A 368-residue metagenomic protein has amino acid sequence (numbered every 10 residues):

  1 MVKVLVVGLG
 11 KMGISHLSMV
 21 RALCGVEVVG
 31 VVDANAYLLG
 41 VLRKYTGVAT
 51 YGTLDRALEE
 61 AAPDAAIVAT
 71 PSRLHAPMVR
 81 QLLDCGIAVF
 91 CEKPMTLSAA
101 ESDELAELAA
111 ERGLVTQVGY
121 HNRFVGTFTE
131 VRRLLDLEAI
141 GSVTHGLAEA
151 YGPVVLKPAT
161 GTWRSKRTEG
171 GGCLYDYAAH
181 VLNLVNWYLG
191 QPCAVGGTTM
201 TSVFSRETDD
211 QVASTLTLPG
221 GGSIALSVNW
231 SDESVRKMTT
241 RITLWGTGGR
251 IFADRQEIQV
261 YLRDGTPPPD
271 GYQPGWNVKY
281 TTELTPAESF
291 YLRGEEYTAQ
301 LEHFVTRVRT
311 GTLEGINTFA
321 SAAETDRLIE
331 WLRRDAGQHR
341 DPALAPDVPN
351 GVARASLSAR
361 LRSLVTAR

Functional and structural regions predicted by a protein language model:
M1-Y45, L361-L364: N-terminal Rossmann-like dinucleotide-binding module
C24, Y45-G47, C85, Y188: Short, structured coil segments at secondary-structure junctions
G30, A65, H145: Short, Asp-centered acidic motifs that coordinate Mg2+ and/or phosphate in catalytic or ligand-binding sites
V48-L54: Conserved SAM-binding strand-loop segment of SAM-dependent methyltransferases
L58-E60, A65, P71-S72, A76-R123: Beta-strand-loop-alpha-helix segment that lines the small-molecule cofactor/substrate pocket of alpha/beta enzymes
A65-V68, S289-Y291, E296-R368: C-terminal helix-rich "cap/oligomerization" subdomain common to oxidoreductases
N122-S205: Predominantly a Rossmann-like dinucleotide-binding segment in NAD(P)-dependent oxidoreductases
F204-E207, G222-A299, G315: NAD(P)-dinucleotide binding in Rossmann-like oxidoreductases
